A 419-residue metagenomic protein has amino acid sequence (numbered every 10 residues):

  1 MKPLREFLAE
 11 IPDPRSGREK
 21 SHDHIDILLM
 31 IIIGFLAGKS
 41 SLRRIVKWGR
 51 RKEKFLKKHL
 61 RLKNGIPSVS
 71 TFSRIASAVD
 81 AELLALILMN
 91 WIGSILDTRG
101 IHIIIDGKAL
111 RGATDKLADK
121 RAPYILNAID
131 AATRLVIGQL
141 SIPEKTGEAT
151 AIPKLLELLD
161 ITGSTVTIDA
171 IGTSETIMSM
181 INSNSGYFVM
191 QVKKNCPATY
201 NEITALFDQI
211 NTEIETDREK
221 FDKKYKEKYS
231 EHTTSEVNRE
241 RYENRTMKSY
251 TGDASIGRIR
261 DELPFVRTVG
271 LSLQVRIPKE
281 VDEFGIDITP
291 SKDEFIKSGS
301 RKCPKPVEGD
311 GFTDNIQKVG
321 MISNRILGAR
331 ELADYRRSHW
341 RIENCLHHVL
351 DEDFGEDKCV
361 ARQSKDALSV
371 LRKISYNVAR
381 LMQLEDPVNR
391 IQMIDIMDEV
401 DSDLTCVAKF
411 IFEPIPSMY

Functional and structural regions predicted by a protein language model:
M1-I105, A113, N127-Q139, P153 (+1 more regions): Dynamic "connector" segments at or just before major functional cores
L8-A9, S183, T313-Q317, L327-R330 (+1 more regions): Short acidic (Asp/Glu) and glycine-rich catalytic loops that position anionic groups and cofactors
G17-I27, G311-F312, C359-A367: Structural motif
M30, I45, S68, I103-K108 (+7 more regions): Short, conserved catalytic/metal-binding motifs centered on acidic residues
A81, E157, G186, D208 (+3 more regions): Generic secondary-structure signature for well-ordered alpha-helical cores
S94-T167, T173-G186, K193: Polybasic low-complexity intrinsically disordered regions
K193-K194, A198-A333: An anionic, glycine-rich sequence signature occurring as long contiguous blocks
Y335-Y419: Basic, amphipathic alpha-helical segments enriched in Lys/Arg and hydrophobic/aromatic residues
